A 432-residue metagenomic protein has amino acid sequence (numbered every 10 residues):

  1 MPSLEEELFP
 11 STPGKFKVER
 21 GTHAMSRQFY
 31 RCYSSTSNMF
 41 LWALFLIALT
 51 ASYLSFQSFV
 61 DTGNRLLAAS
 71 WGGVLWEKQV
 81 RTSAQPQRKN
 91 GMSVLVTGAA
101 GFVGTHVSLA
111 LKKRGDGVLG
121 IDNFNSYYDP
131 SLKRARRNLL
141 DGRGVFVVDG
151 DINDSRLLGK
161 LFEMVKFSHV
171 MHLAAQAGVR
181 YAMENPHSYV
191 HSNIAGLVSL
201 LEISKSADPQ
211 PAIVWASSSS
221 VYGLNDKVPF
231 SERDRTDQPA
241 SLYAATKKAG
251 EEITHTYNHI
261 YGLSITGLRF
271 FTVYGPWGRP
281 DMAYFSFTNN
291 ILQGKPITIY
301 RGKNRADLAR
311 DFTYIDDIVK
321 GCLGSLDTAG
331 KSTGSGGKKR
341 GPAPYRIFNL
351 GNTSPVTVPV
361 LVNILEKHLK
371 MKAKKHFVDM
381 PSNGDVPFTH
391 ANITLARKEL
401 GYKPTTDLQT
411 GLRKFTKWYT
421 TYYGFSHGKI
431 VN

Functional and structural regions predicted by a protein language model:
P2-V273, L326, V356, T406 (+1 more regions): N-terminal Rossmann-like NAD(P)+-binding domain of SDR-like oxidoreductases, especially those catalyzing
E6-E7, S52-T62, L66-S83, R88 (+3 more regions): C-terminal substrate-binding subdomain of Rossmann-fold SDR/epimerase-dehydratase oxidoreductases
N123, P130-R134, N225-V228, G278-D281 (+3 more regions): Short aromatic-enriched loop/helix-cap "lid" or pocket-rim segments at secondary-structure transitions that line
R156, S168, R180, H187 (+9 more regions): Residues in well-ordered alpha-helical elements
L200, G250, T254, F287 (+2 more regions): Aromatic/hydrophobic pocket-lining residues that form π-stacking "cages" and hydrophobic walls in ligand
V214, G223-K227, G262, G278 (+2 more regions): Proline-centered turn/helix-capping motifs that create local helix->coil transitions or kinks
T272, P276-G278, D307-R310: Heptad-repeat alpha-helical coiled-coil signaling segments
